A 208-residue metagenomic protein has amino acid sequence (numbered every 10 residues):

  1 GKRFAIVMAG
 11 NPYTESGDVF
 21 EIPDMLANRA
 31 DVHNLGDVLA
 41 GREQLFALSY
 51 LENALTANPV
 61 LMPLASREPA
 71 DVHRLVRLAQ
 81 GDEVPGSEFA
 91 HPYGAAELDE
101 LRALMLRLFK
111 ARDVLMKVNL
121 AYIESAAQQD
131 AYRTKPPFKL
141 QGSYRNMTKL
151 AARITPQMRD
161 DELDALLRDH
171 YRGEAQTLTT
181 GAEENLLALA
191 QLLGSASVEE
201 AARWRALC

Functional and structural regions predicted by a protein language model:
G1-C208: C-terminal regulatory/interaction module of P-loop NTP-utilizing enzymes
